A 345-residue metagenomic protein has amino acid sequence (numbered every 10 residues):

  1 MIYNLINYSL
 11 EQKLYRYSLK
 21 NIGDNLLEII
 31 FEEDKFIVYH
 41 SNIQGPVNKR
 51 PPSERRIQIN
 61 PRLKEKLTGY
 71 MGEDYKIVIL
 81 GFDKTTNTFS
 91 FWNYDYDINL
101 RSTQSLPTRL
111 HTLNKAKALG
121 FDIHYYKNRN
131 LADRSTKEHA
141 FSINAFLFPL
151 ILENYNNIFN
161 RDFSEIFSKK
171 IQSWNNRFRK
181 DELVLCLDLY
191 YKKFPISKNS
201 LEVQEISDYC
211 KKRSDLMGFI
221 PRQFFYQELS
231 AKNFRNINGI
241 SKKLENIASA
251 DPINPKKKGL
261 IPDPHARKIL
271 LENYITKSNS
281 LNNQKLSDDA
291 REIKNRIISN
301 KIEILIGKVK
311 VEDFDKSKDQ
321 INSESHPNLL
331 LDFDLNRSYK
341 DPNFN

Functional and structural regions predicted by a protein language model:
M1-N345: Intrinsically disordered, charged low-complexity linkers and terminal tails that flank or connect structured domains
